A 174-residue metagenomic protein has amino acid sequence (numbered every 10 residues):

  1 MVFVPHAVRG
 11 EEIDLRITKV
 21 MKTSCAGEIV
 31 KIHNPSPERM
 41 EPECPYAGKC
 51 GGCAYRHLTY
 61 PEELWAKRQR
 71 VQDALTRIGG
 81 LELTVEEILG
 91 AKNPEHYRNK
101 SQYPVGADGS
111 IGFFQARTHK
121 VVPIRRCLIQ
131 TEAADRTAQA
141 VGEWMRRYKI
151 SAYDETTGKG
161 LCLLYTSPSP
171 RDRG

Functional and structural regions predicted by a protein language model:
M1-S167: Accessory RNA-recognition modules of RNA-modification enzymes
P168-G174: Single conserved hydrophobic/aromatic residue that forms the stacking wall/gate of nucleotide- or nucleobase-binding
